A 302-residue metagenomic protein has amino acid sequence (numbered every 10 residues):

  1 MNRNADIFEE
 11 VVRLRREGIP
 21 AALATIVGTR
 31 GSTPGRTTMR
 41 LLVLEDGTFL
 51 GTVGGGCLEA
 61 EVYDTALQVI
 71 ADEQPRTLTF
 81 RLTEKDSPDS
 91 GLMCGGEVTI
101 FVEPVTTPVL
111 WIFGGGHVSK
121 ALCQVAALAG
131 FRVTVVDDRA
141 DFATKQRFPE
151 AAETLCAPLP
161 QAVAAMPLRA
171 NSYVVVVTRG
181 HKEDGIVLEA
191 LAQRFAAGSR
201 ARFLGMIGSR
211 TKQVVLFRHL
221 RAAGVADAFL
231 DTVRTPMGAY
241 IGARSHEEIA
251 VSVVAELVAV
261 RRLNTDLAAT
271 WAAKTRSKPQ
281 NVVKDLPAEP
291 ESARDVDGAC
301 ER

Functional and structural regions predicted by a protein language model:
M1-C156, M166-Y173, E256, V260 (+1 more regions): Segments forming oxygen-rich coordination pockets for charged ligands
A60, K120, G185-I186, V214: Alpha-helical elements of the RecA-like P-loop NTPase motor core of helicases
I70, A126, M166, L191-F195 (+1 more regions): Active-site catalytic pocket residues across diverse enzymes, especially alpha/beta-hydrolases
G116-H117, H181-K182, T211: Residue-level detector of alpha-helix initiation sites
V136, Y173-V174, T178, L188-L220: ADP-ribose/adenylate-binding Rossmann-like module
T154-C156, G198-I207, A226-V233: Short hydrophobic/aromatic-enriched beta-strand-loop microsegments
L155-Q161, M166, R179-G185: A general structural motif
S209-R210, A223-V258: Active-site capping/gating segments
